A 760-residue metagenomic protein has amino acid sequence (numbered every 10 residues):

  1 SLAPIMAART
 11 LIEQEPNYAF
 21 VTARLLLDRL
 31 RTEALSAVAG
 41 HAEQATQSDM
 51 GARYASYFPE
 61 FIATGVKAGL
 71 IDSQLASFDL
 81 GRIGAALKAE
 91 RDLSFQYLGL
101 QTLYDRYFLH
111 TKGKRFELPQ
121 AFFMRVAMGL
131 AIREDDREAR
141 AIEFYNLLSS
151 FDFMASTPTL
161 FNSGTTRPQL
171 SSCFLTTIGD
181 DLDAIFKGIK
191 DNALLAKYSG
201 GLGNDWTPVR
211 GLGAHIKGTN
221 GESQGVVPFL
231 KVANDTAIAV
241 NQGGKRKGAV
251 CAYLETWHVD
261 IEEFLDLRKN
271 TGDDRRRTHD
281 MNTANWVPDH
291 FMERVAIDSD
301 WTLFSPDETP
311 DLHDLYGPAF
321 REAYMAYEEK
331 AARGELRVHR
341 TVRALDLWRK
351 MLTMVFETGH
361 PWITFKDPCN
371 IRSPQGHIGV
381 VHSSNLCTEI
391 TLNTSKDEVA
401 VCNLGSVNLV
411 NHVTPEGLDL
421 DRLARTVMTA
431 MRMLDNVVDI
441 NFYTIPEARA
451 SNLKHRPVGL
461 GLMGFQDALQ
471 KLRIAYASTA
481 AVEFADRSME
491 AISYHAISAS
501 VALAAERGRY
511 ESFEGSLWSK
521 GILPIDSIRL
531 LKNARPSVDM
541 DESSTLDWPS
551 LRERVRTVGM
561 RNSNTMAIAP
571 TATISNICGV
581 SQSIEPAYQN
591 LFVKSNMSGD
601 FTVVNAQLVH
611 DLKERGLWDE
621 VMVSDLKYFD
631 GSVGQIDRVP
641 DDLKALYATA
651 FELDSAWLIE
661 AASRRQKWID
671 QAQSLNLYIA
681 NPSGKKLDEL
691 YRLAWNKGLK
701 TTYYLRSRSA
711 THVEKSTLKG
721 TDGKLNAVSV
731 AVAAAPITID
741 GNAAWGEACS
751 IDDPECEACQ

Functional and structural regions predicted by a protein language model:
S1-Q760: Extended catalytic cores of very large enzyme megasubunits
